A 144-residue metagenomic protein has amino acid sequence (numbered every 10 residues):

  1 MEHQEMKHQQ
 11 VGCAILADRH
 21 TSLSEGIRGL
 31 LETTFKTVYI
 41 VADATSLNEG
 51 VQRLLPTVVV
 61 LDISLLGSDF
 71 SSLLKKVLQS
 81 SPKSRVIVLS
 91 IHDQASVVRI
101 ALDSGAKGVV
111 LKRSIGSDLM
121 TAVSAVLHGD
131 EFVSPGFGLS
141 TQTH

Functional and structural regions predicted by a protein language model:
Q10-S22, I27-R28, V59: Conserved acidic segment of CheY-like receiver
F35-T45: Short hydrophobic/Thr-rich beta-strand motif most characteristic of the beta2 strand and flanking loop of CheY-like
Q52-L54, V77-S84, S104: Conserved phosphotransfer cores of two-component systems
V59, V86, V109-V110: Two-component signal transduction core modules
V60-K75: Conserved phosphotransfer microenvironments
H92-D93: Short, conserved "switch-loop" micro-motifs in signal-transduction and mechanochemical regulators
S96-D103, G108-H144: Short, flexible helix-to-coil linker/hinge segments that flank and couple to helix-turn-helix
